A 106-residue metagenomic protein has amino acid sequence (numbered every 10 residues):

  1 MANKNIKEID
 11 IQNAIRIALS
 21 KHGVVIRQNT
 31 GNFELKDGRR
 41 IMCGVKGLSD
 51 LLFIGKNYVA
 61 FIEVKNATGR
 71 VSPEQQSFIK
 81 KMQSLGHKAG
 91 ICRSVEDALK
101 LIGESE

Functional and structural regions predicted by a protein language model:
M1-E106: Catalytic phosphate/metal-binding cores of nucleic-acid and nucleotide-processing enzymes, i.e., regions that mediate
